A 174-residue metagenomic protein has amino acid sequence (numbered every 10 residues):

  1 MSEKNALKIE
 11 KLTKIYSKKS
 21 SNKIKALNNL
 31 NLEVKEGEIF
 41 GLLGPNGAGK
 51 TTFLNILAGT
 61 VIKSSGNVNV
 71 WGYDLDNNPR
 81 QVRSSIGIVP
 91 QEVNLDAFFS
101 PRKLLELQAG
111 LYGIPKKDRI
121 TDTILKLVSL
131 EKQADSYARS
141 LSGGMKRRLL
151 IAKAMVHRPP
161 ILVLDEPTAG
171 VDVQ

Functional and structural regions predicted by a protein language model:
P45-A48: Walker A (P-loop) phosphate-binding loop of ABC-type ATPase nucleotide-binding domains
G66-D74, V82: Conserved ABC transporter NBD signature motif
E106, G110-Q133: Conserved ABC ATPase "signature" region
Y137-L141: Conserved ABC ATPase signature
R158: Conserved catalytic motifs of ABC-family nucleotide-binding domains
L162-D165: Catalytic Walker B motif of ABC-type/P-loop ATPase nucleotide-binding domains
